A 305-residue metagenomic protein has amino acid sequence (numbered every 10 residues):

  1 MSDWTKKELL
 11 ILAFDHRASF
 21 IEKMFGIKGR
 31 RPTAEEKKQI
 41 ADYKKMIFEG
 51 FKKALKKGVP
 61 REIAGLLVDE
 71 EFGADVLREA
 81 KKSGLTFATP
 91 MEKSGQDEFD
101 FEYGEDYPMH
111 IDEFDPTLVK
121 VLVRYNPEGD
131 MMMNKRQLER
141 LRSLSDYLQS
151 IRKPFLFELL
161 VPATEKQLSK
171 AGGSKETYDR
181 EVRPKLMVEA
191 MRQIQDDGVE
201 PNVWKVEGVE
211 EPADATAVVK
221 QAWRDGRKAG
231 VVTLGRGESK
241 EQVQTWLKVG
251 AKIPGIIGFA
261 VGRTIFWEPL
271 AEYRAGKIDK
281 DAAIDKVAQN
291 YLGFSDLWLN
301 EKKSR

Functional and structural regions predicted by a protein language model:
M1-M133, E200, K228-A229, E241-Q244 (+4 more regions): Alpha/beta catalytic barrel-like cores
G26, Y125-E128, A163-A171, D179 (+4 more regions): Domain-level signal for soluble alpha/beta catalytic cores
L66-D69, T117-R124, D130-R136, D179-L186 (+2 more regions): Catalytic beta/alpha-barrel core
L67, V119-V121, K153-E165, W204-K205 (+1 more regions): Short beta-strand segments at enzyme active-site cores
R78, F99, P127-Y147, G208-W223 (+1 more regions): Active-site-adjacent beta->alpha loops and helix N-cap segments on the catalytic face of soluble alpha/beta enzymes
G84-F87, I151-F155, R224-S239: Short beta-strand/loop segments at the ligand-binding rim of alpha/beta enzyme cores
G104-D115, R140-I151, L186-D196, A215-A222 (+3 more regions): Structured alpha-helical segments in the cores of large, soluble enzyme domains
G129, Q137-Q193, D197: Conserved anion-binding
